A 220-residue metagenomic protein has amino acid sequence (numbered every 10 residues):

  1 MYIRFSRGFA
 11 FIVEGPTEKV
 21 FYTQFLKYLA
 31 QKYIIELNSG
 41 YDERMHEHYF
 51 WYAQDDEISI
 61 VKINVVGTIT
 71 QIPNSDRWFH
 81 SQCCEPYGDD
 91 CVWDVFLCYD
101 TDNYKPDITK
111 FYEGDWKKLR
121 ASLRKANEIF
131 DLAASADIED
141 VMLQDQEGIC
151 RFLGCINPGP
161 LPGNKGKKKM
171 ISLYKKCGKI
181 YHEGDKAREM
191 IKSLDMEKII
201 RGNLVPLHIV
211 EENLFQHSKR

Functional and structural regions predicted by a protein language model:
M1-R7, K19-R220: C-terminal accessory helical subdomains adjacent to catalytic cores in phosphodiester- and nucleotide-handling enzymes
F11-E14: Short hydrophobic beta-strand that contains or immediately precedes a catalytic carboxylate
